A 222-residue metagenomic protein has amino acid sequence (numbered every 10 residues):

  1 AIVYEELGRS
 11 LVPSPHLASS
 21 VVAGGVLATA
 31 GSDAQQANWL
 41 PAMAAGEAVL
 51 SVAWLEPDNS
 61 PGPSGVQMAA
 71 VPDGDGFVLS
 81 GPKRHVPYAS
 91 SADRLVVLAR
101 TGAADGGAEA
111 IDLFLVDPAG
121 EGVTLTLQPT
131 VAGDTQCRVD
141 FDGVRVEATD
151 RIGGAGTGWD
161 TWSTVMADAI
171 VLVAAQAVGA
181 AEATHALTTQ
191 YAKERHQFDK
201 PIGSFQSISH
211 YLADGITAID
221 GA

Functional and structural regions predicted by a protein language model:
A1-A37, P41, A45-G46, V86-S91: Internal helix-loop-helix
A1-V3, G62-V66, V116, R145: Structural signature of FAD isoalloxazine-binding scaffolds in flavoprotein oxidoreductases
V3, S32, V97, F114 (+3 more regions): Residue-level signal for inorganic ion chemistry
G8-R9, V123-G221: Glycine-rich beta->alpha junctions and the first turn(s) of the following alpha-helix
H16, D58-P61, H85-Y88, Q128-T135: Short Gly/Pro-enriched turn/cap motifs at secondary-structure boundaries
G46-P57, L98: A short, Trp-centered hydrophobic/proline-enriched beta-strand micro-motif
A53, S80-T124: A short core secondary-structure module
M68-A70: A structural signal for short hydrophobic beta-strand segments in well-ordered beta-sheet cores
